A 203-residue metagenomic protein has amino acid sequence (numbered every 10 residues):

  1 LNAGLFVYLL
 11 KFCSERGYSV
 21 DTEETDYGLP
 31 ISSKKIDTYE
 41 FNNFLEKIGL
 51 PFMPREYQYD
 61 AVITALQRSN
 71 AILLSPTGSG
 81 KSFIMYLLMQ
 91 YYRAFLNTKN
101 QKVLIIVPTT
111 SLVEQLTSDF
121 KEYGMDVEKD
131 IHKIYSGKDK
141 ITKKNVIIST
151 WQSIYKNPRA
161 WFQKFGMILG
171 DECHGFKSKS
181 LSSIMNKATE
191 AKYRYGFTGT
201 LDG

Functional and structural regions predicted by a protein language model:
L1-S33: Interdomain "pre-motor" coupling segment immediately N-terminal to P-loop NTPase/helicase cores
N2, P54, I105, I147: Conserved SAM-binding loop
G28-L74: Conserved pre-motif I regulatory segment
L74-S75, I106: Residues at the beta-strand->loop junction immediately N-terminal to the Walker
S79: ATP-binding Walker
S82-L87, Y91-Y92, K99-E122, G203: Conserved Walker A/P-loop ATP-binding site and its immediately adjacent core in helicase/helicase-like ATPase domains
K121-R159: Inter-Walker segment of RecA-like/P-loop motor cores
W151-G203: SF2 helicase catalytic motif II
